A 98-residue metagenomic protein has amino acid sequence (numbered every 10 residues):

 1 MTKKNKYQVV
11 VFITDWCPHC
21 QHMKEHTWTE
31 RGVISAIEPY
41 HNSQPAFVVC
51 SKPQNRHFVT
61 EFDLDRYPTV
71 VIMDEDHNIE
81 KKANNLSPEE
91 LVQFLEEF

Functional and structural regions predicted by a protein language model:
T2-K3, I37-E38, D63-R66: Extracellular/periplasmic catalytic domains that process cell-envelope and extracellular macromolecules
K3-W16: Short active-site neighborhood of thiol/selenol oxidoreductases, capturing the structured segment around
I13, V33-N55: Thiol-based oxidoreductase modules, predominantly thioredoxin-like and allied folds used for disulfide exchange
C17-Q21, V70: The canonical Cys-X-X-Cys-His
Q21-E38: Typically the conserved alpha-helix immediately C-terminal to a functionally engaged Cys/Sec in thioredoxin-like
V49, F62-D63: Electron-transfer interface patches adjacent to heme c in soluble/periplasmic c-type cytochromes and di-/multiheme
R56-F62: Short amphipathic alpha-helix with an adjacent loop that forms part of the alpha/beta core around
D65-F98: Non-catalytic, surface beta->alpha helical segment in thiol-disulfide oxidoreductase systems
